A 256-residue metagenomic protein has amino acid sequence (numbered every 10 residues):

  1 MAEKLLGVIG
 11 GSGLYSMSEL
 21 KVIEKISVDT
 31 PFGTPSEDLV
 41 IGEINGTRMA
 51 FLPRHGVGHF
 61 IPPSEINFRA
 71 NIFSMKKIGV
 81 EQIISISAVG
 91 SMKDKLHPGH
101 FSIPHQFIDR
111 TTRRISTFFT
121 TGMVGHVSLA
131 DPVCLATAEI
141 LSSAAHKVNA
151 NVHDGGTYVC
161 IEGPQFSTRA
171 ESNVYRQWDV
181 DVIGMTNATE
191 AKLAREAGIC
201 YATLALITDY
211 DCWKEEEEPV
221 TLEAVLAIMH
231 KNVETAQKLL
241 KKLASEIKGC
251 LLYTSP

Functional and structural regions predicted by a protein language model:
A2-L129: Metabolite-binding pocket within alpha/beta catalytic cores that recognizes anionic/polar moieties
I72, S172, A188-A191: Generic hydrophobic/aromatic pocket-lining and core-packing "Φ" positions
K76-K77, R176, R195: Non-catalytic positions within long, well-ordered alpha-helices that form the structural scaffold/packing of enzyme
E81-Q82, D181, C200: Short acidic/polar active-site loop segments enriched in Thr and Asp
G122-V133, V225-G249: Polyanion-binding loop/helix "lid" in catalytic or ligand-binding cores
P132-V174: Active-site rim beta-loop-alpha module in soluble metabolic enzymes
M185-E223: Zn-dependent metallopeptidase/amidohydrolase metal-coordination segment
Y253-P256: Conserved small/polar residues in nucleotide/adenosyl-binding loops
